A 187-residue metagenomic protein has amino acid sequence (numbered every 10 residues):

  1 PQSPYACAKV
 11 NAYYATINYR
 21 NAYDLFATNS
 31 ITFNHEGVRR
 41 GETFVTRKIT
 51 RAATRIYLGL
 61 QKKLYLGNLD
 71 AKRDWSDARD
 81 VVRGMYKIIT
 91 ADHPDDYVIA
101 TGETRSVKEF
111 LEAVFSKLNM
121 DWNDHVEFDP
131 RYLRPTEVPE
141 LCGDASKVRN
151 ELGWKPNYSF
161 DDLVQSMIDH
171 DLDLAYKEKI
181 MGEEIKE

Functional and structural regions predicted by a protein language model:
P1, S30, E42-T43: Active-site loop immediately N-terminal to the catalytic Tyr-X3-Lys motif of short-chain dehydrogenase/reductase
Q2-T28, T50-L58: Active-site Tyr-X1-5-Lys
F26-I31, G67: Rossmann-like NAD(H)/NADP(H) cofactor-binding core
F33-E36: Proline-glycine-enriched beta-turn/loop adjacent to the NAD(P) cofactor-binding site in Rossmann-like oxidoreductases
R40-E187: C-terminal substrate-binding subdomain of Rossmann-fold SDR/epimerase-dehydratase oxidoreductases
